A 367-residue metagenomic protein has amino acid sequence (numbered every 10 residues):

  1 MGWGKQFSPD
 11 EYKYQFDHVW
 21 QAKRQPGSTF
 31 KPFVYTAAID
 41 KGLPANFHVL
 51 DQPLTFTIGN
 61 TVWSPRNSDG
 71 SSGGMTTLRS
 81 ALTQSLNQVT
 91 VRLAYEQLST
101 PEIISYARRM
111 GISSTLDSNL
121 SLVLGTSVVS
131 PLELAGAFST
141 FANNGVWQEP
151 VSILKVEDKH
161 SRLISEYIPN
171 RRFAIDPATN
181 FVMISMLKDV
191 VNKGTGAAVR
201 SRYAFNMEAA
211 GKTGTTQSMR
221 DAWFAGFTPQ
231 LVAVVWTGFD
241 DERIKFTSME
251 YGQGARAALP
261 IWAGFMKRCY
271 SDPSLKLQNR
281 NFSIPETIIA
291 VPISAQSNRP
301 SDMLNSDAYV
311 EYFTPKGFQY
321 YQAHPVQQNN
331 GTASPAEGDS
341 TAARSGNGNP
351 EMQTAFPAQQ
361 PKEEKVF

Functional and structural regions predicted by a protein language model:
M1-Y12, Y106, M110, L154-D158: A short, well-structured edge-of-sheet supersecondary motif
Q21-K23, L43-I103, W147, K159-D189: Conserved catalytic neighborhood of penicillin-recognizing serine enzymes
K23-V49, A81, A137-F141, M183 (+1 more regions): Active-site SXXK
P44-D51, L116, W147-V151, N192-V199 (+1 more regions): Acidic/polar loop patches that form or flank catalytic/metal-binding clefts of enzymes that bind anionic ligands
P53, T57, W63, S71 (+2 more regions): Soluble, non-transmembrane domains of envelope/secretory-pathway proteins that act on or interact with carbohydrate
L98-S114: Short, charged, amphipathic alpha-helices and their helix-cap/turn boundaries
R109-A174, E208-S218, A222-Q230, W236-T237: Active-site-proximal helix/loop microenvironment of the serine DD-peptidase/beta-lactamase transpeptidase fold
M186-G214: Active-site Gly/Thr loop motif
